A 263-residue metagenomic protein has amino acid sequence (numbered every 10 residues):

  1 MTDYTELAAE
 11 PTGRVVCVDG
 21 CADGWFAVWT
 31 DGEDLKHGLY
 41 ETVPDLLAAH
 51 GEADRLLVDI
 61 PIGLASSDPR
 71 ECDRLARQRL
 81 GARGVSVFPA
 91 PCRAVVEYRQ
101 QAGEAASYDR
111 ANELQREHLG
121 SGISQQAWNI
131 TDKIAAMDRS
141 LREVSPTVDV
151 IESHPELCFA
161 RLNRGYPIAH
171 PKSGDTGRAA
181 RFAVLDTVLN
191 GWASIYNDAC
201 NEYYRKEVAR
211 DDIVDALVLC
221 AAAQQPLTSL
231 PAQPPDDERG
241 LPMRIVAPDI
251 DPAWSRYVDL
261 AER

Functional and structural regions predicted by a protein language model:
T2-R263: RNase H-like (RuvC/DEDD) metal-dependent nuclease/polynucleotide-processing core
